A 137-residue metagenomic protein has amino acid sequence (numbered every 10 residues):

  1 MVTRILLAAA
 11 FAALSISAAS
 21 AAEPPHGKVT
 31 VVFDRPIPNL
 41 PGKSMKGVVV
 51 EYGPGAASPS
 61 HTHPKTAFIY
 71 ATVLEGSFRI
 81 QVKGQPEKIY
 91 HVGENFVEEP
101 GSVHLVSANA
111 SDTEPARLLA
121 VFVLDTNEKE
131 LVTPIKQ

Functional and structural regions predicted by a protein language model:
R4-S15: Bacterial N-terminal signal peptides
S20-V29: Cleaved targeting-peptide boundary
T30, I37-G42, E51-P54, G84-G101: Short acidic-glycine-tyrosine-enriched beta hairpin
K43, A56-V73: A short beta-loop-beta micro-motif enriched in histidine and acidic residues
A57-P59, R79, E94-N109: Histidine-centered metal-chelating micro-motifs
K65-G84, V92-N95: Glycine- and acidic-residue-biased ligand/ion/polar-headgroup-sensing regions
P86-E87, G101-E128: Ligand-binding loop in jelly-roll beta-barrel domains
N127-Q137: Short, low-complexity, Pro/Ser/Thr/Gly-rich segments in the mature regions of secreted, periplasmic
